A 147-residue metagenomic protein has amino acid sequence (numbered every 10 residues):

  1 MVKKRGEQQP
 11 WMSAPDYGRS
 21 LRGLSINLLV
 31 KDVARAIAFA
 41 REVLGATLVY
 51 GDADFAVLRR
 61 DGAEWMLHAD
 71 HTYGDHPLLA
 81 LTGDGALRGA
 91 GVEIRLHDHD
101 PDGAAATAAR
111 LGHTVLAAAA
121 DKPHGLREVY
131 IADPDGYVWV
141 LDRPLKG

Functional and structural regions predicted by a protein language model:
V2-N27, T47-A132, R143-G147: Vicinal oxygen chelate
L28-D32: Short, surface-exposed ligand-recognition loops at beta-strand->loop->(often short) alpha-helix junctions that present
A36-R41, A108, G136: Conserved active-site tyrosine of GNAT-family acetyltransferases
V138-L141: Short glycine-/small-residue motifs
